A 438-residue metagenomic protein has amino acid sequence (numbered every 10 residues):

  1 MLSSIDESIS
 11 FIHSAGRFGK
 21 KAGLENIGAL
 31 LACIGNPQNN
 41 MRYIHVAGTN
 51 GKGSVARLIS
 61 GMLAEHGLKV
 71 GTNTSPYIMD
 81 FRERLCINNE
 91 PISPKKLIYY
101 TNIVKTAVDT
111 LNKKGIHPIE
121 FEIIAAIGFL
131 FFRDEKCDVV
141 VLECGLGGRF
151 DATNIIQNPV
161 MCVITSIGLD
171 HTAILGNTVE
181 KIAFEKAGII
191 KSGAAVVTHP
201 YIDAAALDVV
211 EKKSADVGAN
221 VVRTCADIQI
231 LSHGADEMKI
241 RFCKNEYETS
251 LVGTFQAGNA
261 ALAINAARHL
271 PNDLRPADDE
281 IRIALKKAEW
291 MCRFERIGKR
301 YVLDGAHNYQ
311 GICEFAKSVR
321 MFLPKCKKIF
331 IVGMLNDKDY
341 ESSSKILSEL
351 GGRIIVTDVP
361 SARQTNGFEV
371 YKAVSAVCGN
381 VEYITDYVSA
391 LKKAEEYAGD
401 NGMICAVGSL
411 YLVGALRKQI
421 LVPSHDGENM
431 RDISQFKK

Functional and structural regions predicted by a protein language model:
M1-R42, A173: Positively charged, low-complexity intrinsically disordered leader regions
M1-S3, Q157-N158, G311-K438: ATP-dependent carboxylate-amine ligase
L24, A29-A32, N36-N39, E65-Q157 (+1 more regions): ATP-dependent carboxylate-amine ligase catalytic core
N40, V139-C144, F150-V163, I167-H171 (+2 more regions): Nucleotide phosphate-binding/pyrophosphate-handling subdomain across enzymes that bind or process nucleotide phosphates
V46, S54-K69: A conserved segment at the C-terminal end of the G1
S75-P76, H199-Y201, K213-G234, S250-T254 (+5 more regions): Beta-strand->loop->alpha-helix junctions that form or flank phosphate-binding loops in nucleotide-handling enzymes
L111-K114, E135-E143, P159-Y247, A260-D279: Acidic, Mg2+-coordinating active-site environments of NTP-dependent enzymes
